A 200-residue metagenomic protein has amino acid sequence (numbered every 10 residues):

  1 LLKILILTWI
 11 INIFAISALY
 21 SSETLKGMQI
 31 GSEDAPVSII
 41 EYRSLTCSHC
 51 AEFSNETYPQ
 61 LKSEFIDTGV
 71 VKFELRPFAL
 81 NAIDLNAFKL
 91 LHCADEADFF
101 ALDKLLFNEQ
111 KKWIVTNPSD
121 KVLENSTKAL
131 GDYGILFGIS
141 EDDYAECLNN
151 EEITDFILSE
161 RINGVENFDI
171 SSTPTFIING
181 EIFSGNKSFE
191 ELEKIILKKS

Functional and structural regions predicted by a protein language model:
L1-L85, G131, I135, T154-N167 (+1 more regions): Extracytoplasmic thiol/disulfide redox context detector
A79-S172, I177-E181, N186-E190, L197-S200: Cysteine-centric redox/oxidoreductase cores and disulfide-bonded domains
